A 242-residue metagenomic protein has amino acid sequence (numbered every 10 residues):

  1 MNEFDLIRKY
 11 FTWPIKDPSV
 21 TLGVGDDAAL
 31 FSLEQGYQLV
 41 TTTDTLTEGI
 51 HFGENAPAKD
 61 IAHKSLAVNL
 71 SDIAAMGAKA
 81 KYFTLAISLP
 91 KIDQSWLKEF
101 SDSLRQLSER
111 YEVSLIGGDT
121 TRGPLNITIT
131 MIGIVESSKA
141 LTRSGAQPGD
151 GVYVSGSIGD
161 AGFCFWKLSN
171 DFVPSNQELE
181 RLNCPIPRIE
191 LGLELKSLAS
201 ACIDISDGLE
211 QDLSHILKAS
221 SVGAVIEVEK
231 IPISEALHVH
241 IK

Functional and structural regions predicted by a protein language model:
M1-K242: Helix-biased detector of long, well-ordered alpha-helical tracts
